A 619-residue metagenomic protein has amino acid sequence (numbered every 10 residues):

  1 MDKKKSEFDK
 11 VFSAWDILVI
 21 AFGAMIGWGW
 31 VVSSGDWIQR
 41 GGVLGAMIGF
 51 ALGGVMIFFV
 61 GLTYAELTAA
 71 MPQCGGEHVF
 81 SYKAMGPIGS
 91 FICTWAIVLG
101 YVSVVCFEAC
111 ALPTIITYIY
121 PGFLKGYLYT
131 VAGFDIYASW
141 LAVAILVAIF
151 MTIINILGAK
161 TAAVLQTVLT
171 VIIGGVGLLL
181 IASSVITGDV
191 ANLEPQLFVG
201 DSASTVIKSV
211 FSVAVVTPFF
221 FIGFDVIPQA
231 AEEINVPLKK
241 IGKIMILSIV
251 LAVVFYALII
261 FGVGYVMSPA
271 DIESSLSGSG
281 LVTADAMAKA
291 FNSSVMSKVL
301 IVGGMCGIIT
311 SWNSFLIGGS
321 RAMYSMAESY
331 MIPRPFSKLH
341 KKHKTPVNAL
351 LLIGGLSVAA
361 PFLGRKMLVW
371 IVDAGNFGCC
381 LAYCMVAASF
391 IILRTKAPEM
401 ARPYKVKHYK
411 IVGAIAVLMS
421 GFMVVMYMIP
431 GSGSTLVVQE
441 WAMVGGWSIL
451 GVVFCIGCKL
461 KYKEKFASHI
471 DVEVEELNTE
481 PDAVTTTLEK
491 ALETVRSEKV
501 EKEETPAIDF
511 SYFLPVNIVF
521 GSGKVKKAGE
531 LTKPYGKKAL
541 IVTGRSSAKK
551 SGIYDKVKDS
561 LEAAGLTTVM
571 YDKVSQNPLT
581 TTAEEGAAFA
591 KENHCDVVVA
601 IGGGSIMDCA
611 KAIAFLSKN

Functional and structural regions predicted by a protein language model:
M1-F12, F390-I411, G431-K502: Terminal cytosolic tails of multi-pass membrane transporters, especially the segment immediately following the final
K3-F8, M47, F123-S139, V168-S297: Helix-loop-helix junctions that connect adjacent transmembrane segments in multi-pass membrane transporters
D9, S33-F134, S139, S248-L251 (+2 more regions): Extracellular loop-to-transmembrane helix junctions
D36-G42, A111, Y120, L124-I136 (+5 more regions): Transmembrane helix-loop boundary segments of multi-pass membrane transporters
Q73, A96-T114, F221, D225-I234 (+2 more regions): Membrane-helix boundary/coupling elements in multi-pass transport proteins
V79-S81, G86, Y118-F123, Y129 (+4 more regions): TM-loop-TM module centered on a large, flexible mid-protein loop between adjacent transmembrane helices in multi-pass
W140-V190, M245-V250, V372-M385, I411-I415 (+1 more regions): Membrane-interface loop-to-helix entry segments
G552-N619: N-terminal small/polar loop signature for handling phosphorylated ligands or for N-terminal nucleophile
